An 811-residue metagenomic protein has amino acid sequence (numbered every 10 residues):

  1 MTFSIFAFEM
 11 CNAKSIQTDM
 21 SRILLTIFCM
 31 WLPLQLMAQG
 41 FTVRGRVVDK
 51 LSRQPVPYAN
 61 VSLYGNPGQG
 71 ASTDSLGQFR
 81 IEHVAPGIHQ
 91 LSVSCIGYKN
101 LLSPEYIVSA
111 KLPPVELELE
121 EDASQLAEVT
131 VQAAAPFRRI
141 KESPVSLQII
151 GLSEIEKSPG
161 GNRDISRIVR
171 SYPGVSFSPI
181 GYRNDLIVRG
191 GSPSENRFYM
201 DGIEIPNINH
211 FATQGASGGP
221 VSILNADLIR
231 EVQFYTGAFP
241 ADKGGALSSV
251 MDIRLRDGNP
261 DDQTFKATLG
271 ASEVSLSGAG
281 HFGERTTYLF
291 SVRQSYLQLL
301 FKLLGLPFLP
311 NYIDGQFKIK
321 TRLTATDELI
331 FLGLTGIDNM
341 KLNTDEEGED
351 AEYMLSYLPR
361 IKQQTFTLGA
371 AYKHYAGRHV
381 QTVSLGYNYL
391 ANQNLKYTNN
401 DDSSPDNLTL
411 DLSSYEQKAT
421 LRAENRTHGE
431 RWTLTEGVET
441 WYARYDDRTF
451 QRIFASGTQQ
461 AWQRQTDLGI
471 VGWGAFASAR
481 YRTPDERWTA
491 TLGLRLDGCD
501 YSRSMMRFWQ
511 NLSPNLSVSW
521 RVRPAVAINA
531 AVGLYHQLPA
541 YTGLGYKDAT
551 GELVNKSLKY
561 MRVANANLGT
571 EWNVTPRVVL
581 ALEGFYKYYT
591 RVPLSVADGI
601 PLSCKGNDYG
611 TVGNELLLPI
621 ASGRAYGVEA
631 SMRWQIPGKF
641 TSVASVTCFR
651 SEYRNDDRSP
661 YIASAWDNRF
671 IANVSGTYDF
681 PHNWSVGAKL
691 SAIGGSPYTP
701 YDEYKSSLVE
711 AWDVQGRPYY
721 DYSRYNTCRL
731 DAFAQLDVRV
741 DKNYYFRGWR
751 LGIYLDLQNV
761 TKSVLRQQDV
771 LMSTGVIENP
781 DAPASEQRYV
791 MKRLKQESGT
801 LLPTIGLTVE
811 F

Functional and structural regions predicted by a protein language model:
M37-E128, Q132: Periplasm-facing N-terminal accessory domains of Gram-negative outer-membrane beta-barrel systems
K99, Y106-P113, T130-F239, V250-D252 (+1 more regions): Periplasmic N-terminal accessory/gating domains of Gram-negative outer-membrane beta-barrel systems
R197, E231-D242, S248-R256, Q263-P307 (+2 more regions): Predominantly transmembrane beta-strands of Gram-negative outer membrane beta-barrel pores used for transport
N209, N339, D345-D350, D446-A455 (+5 more regions): Surface-exposed extracellular loop regions of Gram-negative outer-membrane beta-barrel proteins, predominantly
K320-D338, P359-M505, R521, V578-A581 (+3 more regions): Face-selective signature of the C-terminal outer-membrane beta-barrel domain
L412-S414, K418-E424, Q463-F476, N555 (+5 more regions): Outer membrane beta-barrel strand-and-loop segments of large Gram-negative receptors, especially TonB-dependent
R482-D485, Y586-Y588, Y609-P700: Gram-negative outer-membrane beta-barrel transporters
T590, S595, S642, A692-G716 (+2 more regions): C-terminal beta-signal and adjacent terminal beta-strands/loops of Gram-negative outer-membrane beta-barrel proteins
